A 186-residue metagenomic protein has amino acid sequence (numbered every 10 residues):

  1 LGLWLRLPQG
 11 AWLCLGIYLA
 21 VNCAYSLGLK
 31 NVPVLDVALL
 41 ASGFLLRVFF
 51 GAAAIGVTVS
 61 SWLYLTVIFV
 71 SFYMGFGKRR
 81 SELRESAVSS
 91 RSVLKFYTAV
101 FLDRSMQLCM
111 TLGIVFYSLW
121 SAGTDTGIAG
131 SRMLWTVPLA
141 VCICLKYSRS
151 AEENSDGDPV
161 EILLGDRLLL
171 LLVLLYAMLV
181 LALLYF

Functional and structural regions predicted by a protein language model:
L1-I55: Intramembrane alpha-helical segments
L27, L45-F186: C-terminal membrane-associated helical module and adjoining short loops/tails
